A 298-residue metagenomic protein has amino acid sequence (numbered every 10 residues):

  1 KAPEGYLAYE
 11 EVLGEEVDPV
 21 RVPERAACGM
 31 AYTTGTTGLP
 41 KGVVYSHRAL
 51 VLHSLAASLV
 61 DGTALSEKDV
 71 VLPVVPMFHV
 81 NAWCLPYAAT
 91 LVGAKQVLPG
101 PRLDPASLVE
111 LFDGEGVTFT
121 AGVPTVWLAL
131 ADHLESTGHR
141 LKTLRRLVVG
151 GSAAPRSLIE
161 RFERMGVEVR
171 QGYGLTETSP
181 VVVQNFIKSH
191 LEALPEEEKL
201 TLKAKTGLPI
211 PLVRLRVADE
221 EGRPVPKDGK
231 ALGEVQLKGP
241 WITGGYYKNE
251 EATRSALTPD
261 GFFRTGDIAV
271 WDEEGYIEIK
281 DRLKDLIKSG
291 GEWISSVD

Functional and structural regions predicted by a protein language model:
K1, K41-V44, P73, K95-R102 (+1 more regions): Short beta-strand->loop structural element characteristic of the AMP-binding/adenylate-forming
G5, G14-Y32, L39, T63-V70: Conserved pre-ATP/AMP-binding loop-to-beta segment of ANL
V12, V43-S66, V74, F78 (+2 more regions): Conserved structural elements of the adenylate-forming
V17-P19, E197-T206: Short, P/G- and charge-enriched loop/turn segments at secondary-structure junctions
C28-L52: Conserved AMP-binding A3 loop
V51-V70, V80-T118, H133: Conserved AMP-binding/adenylation subdomain of ANL enzymes
L91-A94, G114-G122, L128-T201, R214 (+1 more regions): Gly/Ser/Thr-rich phosphate-binding loop
T206-L208, K227-D228, E234-V297: Conserved ATP-binding/catalytic segment of the ANL
